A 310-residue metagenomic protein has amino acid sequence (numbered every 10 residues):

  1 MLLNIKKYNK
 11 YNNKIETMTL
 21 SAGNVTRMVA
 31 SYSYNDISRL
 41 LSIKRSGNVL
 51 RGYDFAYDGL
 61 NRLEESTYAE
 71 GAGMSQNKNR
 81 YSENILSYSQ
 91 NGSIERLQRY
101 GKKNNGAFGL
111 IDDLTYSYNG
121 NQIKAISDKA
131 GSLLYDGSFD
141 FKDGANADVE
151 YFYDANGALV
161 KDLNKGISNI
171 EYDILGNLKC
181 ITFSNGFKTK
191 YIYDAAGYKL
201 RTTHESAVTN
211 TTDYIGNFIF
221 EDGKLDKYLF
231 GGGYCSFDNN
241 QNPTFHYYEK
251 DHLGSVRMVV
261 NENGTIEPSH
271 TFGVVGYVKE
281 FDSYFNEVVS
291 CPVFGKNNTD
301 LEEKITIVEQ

Functional and structural regions predicted by a protein language model:
M1, K7, E16-T17, S31-S33 (+5 more regions): Residue-level markers of secondary-structure register and packing in elongated scaffolds
M1-L3, K7-N9, L86-K124, Y214-G223: Structured, non-catalytic alpha/beta "coupling" segments that mediate domain-domain communication and provide generic
S21, Y32, L110-Y153: Extracellular/periplasmic ectodomains of large secreted or surface enzymes and adhesion receptors
G23, G47-V49, G101-K103: Short glycine/acidic-enriched loop and turn motifs that connect beta-strands
V25-R27, D143-N146, N240-P243: Active-site-adjacent structural elements in folded domains
A72-Q76, N104-G106, L133-K142, C291-V293: Intrinsically disordered, low-complexity Ser/Thr- and acidic-rich flexible linkers and loops, especially at boundaries
T189, L225-K227: Short, isolated positions in well-ordered beta-strands
